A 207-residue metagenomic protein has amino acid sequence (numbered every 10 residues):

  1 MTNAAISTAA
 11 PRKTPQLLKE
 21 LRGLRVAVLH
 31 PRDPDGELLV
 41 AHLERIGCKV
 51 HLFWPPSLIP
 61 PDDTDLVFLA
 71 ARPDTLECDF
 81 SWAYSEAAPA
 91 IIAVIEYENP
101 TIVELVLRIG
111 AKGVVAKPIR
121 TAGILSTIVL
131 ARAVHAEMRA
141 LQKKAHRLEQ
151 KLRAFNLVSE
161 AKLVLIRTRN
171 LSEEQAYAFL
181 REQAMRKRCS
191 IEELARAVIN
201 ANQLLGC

Functional and structural regions predicted by a protein language model:
M1-R25, R32-D35: Non-catalytic signal-transmission and effector/linker regions of two-component phosphorelay proteins
P31-H51: Two-component/phosphorelay signaling modules centered on CheY-like receiver
G36-E37, W54-A88, E98-N99: Conserved phosphotransfer microenvironments
T101, I119-I128: C-terminal output helix
L130-Q142: The C-terminal output helix
H146-C207: C-terminal output/effector regions of signal-responsive regulators
